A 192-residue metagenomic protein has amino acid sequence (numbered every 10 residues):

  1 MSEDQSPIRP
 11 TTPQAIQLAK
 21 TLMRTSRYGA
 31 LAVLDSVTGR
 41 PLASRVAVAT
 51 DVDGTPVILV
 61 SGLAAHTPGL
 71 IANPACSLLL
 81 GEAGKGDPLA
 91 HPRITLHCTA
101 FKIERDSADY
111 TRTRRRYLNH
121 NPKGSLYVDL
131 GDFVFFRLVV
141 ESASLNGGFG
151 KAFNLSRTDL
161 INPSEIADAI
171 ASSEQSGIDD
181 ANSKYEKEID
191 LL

Functional and structural regions predicted by a protein language model:
M1-P13, V48-V52, E82-C98, E165-I170: N-terminal short leaders/motifs
S2-I16, L126-L192: C-terminal edge-of-domain segments
S2-I71, L79: An N-terminal domain-cap segment
Q5-S6, A65-K123, L130-F133, V140: Short, structured beta-strand-loop surface elements
V37-T38, K85, S107, D159: Residue-level detector of flexible, active-site-proximal loop/helix-junction positions within diverse enzyme catalytic
G39, D106, S144-N146: Residue-level signal for secondary-structure boundary sites
L42-S44, I94-L96, F153: Short beta-strand segments
T50-V52, E104, S144: A generic structural motif
